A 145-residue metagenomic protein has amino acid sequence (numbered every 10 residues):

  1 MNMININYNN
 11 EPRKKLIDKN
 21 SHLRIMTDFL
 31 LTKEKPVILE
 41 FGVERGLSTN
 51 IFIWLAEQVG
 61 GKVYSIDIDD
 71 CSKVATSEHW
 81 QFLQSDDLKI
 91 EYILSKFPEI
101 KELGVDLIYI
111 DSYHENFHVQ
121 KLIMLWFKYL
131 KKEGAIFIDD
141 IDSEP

Functional and structural regions predicted by a protein language model:
M1-Y109, Y113-P145: A short alpha-helical cap/connector motif
